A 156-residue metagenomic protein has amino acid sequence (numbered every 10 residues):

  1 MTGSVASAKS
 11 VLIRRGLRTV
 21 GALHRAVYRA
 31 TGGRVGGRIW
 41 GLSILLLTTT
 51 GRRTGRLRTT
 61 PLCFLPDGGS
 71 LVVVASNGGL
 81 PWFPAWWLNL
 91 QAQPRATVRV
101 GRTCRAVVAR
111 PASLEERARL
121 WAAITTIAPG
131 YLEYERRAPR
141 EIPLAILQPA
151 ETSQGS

Functional and structural regions predicted by a protein language model:
M1-G37: Extreme N-terminal tail/first-helix region
G3, N77-Y131, R137-E141, P149-E151: Short, structured beta-strand-loop surface elements
W40-L42, R140: Short gly/pro-enriched beta-turn/loop segments at secondary-structure junctions
L42-G78: Short beta-strand segments
L45, P143-A145: Short beta-strand micro-motifs in enzyme catalytic cores
G68-G69, A150-T152: Short loop segments at secondary-structure junctions
L147, S156: Accessory terminal regions of nucleic-acid processing enzymes
